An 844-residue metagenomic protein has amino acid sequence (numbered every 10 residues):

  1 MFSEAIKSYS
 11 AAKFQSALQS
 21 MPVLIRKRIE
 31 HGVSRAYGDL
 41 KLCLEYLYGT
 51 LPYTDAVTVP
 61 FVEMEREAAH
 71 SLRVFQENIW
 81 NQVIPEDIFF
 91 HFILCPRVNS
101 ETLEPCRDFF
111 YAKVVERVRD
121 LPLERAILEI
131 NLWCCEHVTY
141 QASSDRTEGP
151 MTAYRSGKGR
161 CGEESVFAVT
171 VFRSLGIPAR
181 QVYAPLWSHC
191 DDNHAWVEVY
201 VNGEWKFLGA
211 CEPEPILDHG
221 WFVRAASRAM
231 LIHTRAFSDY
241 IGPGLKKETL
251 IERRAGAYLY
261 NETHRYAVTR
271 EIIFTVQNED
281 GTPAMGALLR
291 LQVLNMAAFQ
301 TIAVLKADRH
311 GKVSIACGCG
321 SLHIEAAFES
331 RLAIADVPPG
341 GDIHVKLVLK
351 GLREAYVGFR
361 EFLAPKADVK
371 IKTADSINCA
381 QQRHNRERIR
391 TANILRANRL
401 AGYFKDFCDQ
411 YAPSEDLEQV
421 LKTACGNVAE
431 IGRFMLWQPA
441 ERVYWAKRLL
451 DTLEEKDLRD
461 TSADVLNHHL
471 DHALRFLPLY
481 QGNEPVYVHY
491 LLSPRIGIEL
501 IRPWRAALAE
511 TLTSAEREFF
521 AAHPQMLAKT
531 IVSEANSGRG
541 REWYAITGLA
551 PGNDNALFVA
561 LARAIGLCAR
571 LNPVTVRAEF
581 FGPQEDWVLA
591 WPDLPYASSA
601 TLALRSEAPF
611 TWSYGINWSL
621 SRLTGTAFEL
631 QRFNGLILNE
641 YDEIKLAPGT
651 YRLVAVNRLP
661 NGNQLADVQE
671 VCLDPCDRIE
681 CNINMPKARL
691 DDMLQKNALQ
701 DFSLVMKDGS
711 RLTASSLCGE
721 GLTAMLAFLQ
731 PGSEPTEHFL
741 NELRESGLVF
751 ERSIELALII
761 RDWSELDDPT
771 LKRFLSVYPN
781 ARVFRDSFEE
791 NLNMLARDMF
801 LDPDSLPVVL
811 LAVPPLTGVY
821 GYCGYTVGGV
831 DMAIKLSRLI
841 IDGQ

Functional and structural regions predicted by a protein language model:
M1-G159, D192, E387-I546: Secondary-structure boundary elements
A112-P122, A126-L132, H137, Q141-M151 (+9 more regions): Hydrophobic/aromatic-rich core segments of domains that either
Y260-T269, I273-G286, L294-M296, A603-G615 (+1 more regions): Structural motif
N295-C317, T624-Y641: Short, acidic Ser/Thr/Gly-rich low-complexity loop/linker segments typical of extracellular and cell-surface proteins
G320-R331, P648-P660: A short, solvent-exposed beta-strand micro-motif common in secreted/extracellular proteins
E329-K350, L659-P686: Structured interaction patches on ligand/partner-binding surfaces of diverse proteins
T713-L743, E755-I759: Short active-site neighborhood of thiol/selenol oxidoreductases, capturing the structured segment around
S787-L836: Thiol/disulfide oxidoreductase modules built on the thioredoxin-like
